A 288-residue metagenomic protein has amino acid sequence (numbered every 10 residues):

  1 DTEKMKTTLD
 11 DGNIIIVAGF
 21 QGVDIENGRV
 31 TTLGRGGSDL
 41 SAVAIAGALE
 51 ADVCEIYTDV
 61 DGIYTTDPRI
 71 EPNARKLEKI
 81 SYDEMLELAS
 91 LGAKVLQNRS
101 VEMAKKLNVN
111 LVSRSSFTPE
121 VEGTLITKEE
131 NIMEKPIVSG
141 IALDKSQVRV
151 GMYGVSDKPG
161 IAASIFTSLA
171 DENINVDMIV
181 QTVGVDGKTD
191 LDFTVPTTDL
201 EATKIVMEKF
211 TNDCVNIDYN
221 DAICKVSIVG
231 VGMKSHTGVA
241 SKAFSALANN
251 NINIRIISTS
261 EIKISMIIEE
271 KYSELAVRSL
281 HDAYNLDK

Functional and structural regions predicted by a protein language model:
D1-K288: C-terminal catalytic "cap/lid" subdomain
